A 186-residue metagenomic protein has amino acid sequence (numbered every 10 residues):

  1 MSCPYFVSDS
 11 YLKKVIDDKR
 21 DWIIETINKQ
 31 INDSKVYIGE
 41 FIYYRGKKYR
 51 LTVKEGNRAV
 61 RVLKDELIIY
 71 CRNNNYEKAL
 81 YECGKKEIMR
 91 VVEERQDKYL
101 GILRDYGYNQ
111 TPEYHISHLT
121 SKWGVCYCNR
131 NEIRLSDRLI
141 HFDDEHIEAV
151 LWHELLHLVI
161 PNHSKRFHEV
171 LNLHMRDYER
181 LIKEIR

Functional and structural regions predicted by a protein language model:
M1-A149, L158-R186: Active-site-proximal or metal-binding-adjacent scaffold patches in catalytic folds
E154: Walker B catalytic acidic pair
